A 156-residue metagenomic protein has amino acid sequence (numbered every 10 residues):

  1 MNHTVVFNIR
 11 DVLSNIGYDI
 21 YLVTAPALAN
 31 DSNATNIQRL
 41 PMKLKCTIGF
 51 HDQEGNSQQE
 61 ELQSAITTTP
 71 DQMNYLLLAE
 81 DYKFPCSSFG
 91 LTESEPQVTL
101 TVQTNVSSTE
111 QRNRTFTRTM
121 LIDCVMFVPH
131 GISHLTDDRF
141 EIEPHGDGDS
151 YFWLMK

Functional and structural regions predicted by a protein language model:
M1-K156: Extracytoplasmic
